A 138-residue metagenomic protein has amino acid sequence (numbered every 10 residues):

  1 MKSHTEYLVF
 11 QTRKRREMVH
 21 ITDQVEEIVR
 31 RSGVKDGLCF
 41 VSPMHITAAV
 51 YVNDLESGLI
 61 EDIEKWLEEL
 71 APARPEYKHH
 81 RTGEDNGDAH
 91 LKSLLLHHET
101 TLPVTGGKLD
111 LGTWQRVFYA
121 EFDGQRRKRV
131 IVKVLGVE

Functional and structural regions predicted by a protein language model:
M1-E138: Active-site histidine-anchored catalytic micro-motif
